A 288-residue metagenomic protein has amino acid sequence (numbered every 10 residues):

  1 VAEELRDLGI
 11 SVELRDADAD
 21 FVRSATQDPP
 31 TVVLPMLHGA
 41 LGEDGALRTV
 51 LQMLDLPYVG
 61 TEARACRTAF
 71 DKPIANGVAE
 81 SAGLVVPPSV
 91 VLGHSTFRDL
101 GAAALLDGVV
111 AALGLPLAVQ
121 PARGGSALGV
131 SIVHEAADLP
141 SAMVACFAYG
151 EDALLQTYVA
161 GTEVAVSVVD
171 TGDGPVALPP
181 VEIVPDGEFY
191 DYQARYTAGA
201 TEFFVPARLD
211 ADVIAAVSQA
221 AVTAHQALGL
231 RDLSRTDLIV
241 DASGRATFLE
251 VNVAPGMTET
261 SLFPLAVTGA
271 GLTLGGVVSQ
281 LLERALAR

Functional and structural regions predicted by a protein language model:
V1-R64, T68-I74, G93-A104, Q280 (+2 more regions): ATP-binding N-terminal substructure of ATP-dependent carboxylate-amine bond-forming enzymes
V12, Q27, T68-T162: Active-site nucleotide/adenylate-binding loops and adjacent lid/helix of ATP-dependent enzymes
P35, Y58-E62, P88-V91, V119-A122 (+1 more regions): Short beta-strands and strand-loop turn motifs
T49-Q52, Y190-T197, V253: Short, flexible, mixed-charge acidic loops at enzyme active sites
T49-Y58, E135-P140, A270: A glycine- and small-aliphatic-rich helix-loop capping segment at beta-alpha/alpha-beta transitions that lines
G83, D210-R288: ATP-dependent carboxylate activation and anion-phosphoryl transfer catalytic cores that bind Mg-ATP to form
H134-Q219, V240, R245-T247: Phosphate-binding site of ATP-dependent enzymes
